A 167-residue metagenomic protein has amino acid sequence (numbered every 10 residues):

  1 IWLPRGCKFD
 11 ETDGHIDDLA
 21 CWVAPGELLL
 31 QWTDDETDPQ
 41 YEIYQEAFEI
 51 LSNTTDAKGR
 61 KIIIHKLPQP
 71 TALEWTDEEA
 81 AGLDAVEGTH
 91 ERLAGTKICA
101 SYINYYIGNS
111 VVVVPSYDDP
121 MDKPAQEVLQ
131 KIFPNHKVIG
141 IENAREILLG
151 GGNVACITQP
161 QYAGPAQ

Functional and structural regions predicted by a protein language model:
I1-Q167: Histidine/cysteine-enriched polar flanking segments
